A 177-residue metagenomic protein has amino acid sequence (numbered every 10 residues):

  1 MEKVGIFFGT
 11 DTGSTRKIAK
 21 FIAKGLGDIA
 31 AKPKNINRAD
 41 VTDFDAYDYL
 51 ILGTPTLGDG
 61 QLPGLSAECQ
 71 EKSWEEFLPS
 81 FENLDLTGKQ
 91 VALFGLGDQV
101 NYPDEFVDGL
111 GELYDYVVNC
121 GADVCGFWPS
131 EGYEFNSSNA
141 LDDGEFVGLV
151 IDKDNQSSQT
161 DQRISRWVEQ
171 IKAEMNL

Functional and structural regions predicted by a protein language model:
K3, K17, G25, I29 (+1 more regions): FMN-binding flavodoxin-like domain, especially the glycine-rich phosphate-binding loop
G9-G13: Short polar catalytic/cofactor-binding loops
I29-D40, W128: A short beta-strand-loop structural module common to alpha/beta enzyme folds
D43-F44: Structural alpha-helical scaffold elements that stabilize or flank donor/cofactor-binding regions in carbohydrate
